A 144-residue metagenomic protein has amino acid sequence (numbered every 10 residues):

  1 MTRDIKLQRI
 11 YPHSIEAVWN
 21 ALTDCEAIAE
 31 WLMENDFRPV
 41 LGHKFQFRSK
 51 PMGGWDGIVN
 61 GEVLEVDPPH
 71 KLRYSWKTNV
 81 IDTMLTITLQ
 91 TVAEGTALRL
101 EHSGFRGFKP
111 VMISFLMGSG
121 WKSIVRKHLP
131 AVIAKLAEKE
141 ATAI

Functional and structural regions predicted by a protein language model:
M1-D36, I144: Hydrophobic ligand-binding cavity/cleft-lining segments
T2-D4, E101-F108: A short small-residue
K6-P12, Q46-R48, E62, T88: Generic structural detector for well-ordered beta-strands
V18, I28, F45-F47, V63 (+4 more regions): Hydrophobic pocket/interface hotspot
W19-L22, W31, W76, F105 (+1 more regions): Tryptophan-centric aromatic hotspots in well-structured domains and transmembrane helices
M33-F37, M52-A97, S103-R106: Hydrophobic-ligand binding "helix-grip"
G104-I144: A conserved amphipathic terminal alpha-helix motif
